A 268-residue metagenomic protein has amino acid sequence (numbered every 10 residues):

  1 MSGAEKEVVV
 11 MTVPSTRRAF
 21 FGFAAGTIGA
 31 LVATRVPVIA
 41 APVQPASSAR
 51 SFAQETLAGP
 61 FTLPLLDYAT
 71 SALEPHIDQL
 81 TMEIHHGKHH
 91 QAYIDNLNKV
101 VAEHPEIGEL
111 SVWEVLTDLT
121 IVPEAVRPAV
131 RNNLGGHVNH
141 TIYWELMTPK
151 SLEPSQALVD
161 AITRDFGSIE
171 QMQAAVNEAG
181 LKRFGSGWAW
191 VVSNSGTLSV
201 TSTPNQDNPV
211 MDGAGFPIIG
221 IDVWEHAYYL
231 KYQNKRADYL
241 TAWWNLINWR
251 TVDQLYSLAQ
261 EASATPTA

Functional and structural regions predicted by a protein language model:
E5-L31: N-terminal secretory signal peptides and thylakoid transit peptides that target proteins across membranes
A24, I28-V32, Y93, L97-P105 (+6 more regions): A generic secondary-structure signal for well-formed alpha-helical elements
T34-L73: C-terminal segment of N-terminal export signals and the immediately downstream linker at the start of the mature
T56-P60, H76, K88-Q91, K99-E109 (+1 more regions): All-alpha RGS (Regulator of G-protein Signaling) helical domain and cognate RGS-like helical scaffolds
G59-D95: Mature N-terminal segment immediately following signal peptide/propeptide cleavage in secreted/periplasmic
H85-Y93, V138-T141, I219-Y229: Hydrophobic/aromatic-rich, well-ordered segments within soluble, folded domains that form packed cores
E178-Q233, T241-R250: An amphipathic alpha-helical core segment
D238-A268: N-terminal targeting pre-sequences for secretion and organelle import
